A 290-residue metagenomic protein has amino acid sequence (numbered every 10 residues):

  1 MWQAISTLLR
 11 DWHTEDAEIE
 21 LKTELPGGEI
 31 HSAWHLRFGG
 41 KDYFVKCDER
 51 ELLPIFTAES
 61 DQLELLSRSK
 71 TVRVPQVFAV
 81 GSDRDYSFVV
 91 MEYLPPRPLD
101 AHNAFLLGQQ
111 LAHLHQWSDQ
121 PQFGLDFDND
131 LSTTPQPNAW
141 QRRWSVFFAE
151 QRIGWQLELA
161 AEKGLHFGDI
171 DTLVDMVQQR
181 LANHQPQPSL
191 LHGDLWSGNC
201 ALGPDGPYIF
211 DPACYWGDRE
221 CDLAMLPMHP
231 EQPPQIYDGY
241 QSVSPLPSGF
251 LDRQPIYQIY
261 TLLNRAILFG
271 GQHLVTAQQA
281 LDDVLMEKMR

Functional and structural regions predicted by a protein language model:
M1-H13, D119-L190, S242: An alpha-helical support segment within catalytic cores of ATP-dependent transferases
W2-S6, S60, P234: Short, surface-exposed alpha-helical segments at coil->helix boundaries
E15-T23: Conserved N-terminal boundary motif of the eukaryotic protein kinase catalytic domain
T23-R142, V146: ATP-binding pocket architecture of kinase catalytic cores
F56, A104-L107, I170, V174 (+1 more regions): Hydrophobic packing residues in well-ordered alpha-helices of helical domains and bundles
D83-A104, Q116, E150-W155, L159 (+1 more regions): A glycine-centered beta->alpha junction motif in the catalytic cores of kinase/phosphotransferase enzymes
P137, R142-A149, E158, Q187-L190 (+5 more regions): Active-site Asp-x-Gly
